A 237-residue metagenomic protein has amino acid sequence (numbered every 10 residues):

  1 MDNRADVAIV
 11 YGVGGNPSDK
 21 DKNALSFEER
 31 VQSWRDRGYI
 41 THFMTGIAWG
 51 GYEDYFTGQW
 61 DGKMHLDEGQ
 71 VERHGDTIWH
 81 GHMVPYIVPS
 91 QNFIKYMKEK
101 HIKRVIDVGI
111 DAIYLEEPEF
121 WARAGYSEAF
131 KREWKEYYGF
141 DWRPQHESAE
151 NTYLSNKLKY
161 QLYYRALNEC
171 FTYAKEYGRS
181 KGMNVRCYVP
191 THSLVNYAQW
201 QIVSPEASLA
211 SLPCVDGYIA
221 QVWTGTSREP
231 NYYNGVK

Functional and structural regions predicted by a protein language model:
M1-D2, Q91-V105, A198-S211, Y233: Short, acidic/polar
M1-D21, E29, R104-I113, P213-Y218: Catalytic domains of carbohydrate-active enzymes, especially glycoside hydrolases
A8, S26-H80, A112-A122, G178-Y188: Glycine-rich, aromatic-flanked loop segments that form ligand/cofactor-binding clefts across common enzyme folds
I9-N23, I78-K98, S148-A166, T191-S193 (+1 more regions): The substrate-binding groove and active-site-proximal loops of carbohydrate-active enzymes, especially glycoside
L25-D36, K100-K103, R165-E176, K237: Alpha-helical scaffolding segments of alpha/beta enzyme cores, especially the outer helices of TIM-barrel or partial
F43-V108, W142-Y160: Active-site-adjacent "subsite" loops/lids of carbohydrate-active enzymes
L115-N151, H192-N196: Active-site-proximal loop/short-helix segments that contain or immediately flank catalytic acid/base residue(s)
R123, L167-V236: Substrate-binding cleft/loops of secretory-pathway carbohydrate-active enzymes
